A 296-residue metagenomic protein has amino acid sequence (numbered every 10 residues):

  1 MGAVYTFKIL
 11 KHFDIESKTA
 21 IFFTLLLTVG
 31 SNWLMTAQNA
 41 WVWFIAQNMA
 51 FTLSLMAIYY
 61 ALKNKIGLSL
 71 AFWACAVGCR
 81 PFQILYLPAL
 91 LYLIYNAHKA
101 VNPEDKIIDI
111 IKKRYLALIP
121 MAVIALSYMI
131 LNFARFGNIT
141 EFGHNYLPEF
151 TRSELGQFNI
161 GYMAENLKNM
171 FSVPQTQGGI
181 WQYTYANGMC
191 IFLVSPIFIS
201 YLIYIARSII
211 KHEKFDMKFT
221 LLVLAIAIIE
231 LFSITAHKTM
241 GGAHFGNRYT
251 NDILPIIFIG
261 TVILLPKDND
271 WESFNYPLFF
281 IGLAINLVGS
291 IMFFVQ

Functional and structural regions predicted by a protein language model:
M1-Q296: Membrane-proximal envelope and lipid/glycan-remodeling enzymes
